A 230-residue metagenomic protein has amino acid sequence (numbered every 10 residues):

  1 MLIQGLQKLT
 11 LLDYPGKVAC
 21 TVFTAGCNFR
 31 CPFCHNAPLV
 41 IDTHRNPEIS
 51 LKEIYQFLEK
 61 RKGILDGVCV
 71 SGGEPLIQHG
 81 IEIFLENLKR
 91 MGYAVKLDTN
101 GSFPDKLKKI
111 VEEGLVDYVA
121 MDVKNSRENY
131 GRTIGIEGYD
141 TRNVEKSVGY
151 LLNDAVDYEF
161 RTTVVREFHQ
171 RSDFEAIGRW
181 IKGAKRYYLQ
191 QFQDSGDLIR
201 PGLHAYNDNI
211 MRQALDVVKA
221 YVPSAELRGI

Functional and structural regions predicted by a protein language model:
M1-K17: Short, charged low-complexity linear segments at domain edges
L6, Q190-F192, L227-I230: Conserved beta-strand termini and adjacent loop/short-helix elements that scaffold enzyme active sites in alpha/beta
Y14-I49: Canonical Radical SAM [4Fe-4S] cluster-binding loop centered on the CxxxCxxC motif and its immediate flanking residues
F23, S71-G72, T99: A secondary-structure boundary/capping signal
A37-V68: Conserved alpha-helical substructure of the radical SAM core
Y55-G67, L76-D208: Conserved AdoMet/S-adenosylmethionine-binding subsite of the radical SAM
R212-I230: A C-terminal junction/extension of Radical SAM enzymes
